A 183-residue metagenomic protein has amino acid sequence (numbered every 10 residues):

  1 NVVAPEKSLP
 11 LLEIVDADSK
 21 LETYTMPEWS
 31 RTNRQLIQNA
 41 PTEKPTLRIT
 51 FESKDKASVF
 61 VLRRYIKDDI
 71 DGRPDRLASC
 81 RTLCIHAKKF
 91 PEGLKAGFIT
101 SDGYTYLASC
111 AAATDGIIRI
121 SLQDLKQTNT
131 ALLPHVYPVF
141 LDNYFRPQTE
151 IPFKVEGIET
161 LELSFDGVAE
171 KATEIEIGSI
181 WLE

Functional and structural regions predicted by a protein language model:
N1-E183: Beta-rich carbohydrate-recognition modules and glycan-binding surfaces
